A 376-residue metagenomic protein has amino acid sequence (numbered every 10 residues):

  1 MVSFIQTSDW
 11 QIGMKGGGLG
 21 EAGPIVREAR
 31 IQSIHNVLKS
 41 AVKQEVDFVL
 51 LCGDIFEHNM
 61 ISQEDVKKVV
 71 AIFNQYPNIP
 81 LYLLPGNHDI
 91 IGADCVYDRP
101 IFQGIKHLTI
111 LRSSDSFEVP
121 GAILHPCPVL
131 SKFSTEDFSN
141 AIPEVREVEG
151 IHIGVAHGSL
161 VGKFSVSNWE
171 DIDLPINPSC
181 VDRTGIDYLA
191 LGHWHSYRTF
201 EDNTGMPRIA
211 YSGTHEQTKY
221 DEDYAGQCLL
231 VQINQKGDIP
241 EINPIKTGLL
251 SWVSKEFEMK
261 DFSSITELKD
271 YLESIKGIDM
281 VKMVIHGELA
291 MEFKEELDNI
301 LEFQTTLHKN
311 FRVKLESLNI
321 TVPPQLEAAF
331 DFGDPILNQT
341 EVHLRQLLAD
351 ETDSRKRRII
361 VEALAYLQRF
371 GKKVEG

Functional and structural regions predicted by a protein language model:
M1-K68, G150, S354-V361, R369-G376: N-terminal active-site segment of His-dependent metallophosphoesterases
M1-S3, A29-R30, H35, K43 (+7 more regions): A structural signal for the main folded, soluble domain(s) of proteins
I5, I123-H125, L229, V253: Conserved beta-strand elements of the Class I
Q6, L51, L83, G154 (+1 more regions): Structural beta-sheet core signal
N36-Q44, I72, A141-E144, D270-S274: A generic secondary-structure signal
K43, Q235-G376: Accessory, non-catalytic peripheral segments of nucleic-acid enzymes
F48, N59-A210, T214-K219, Q232: His/Asp/Glu-rich metal-coordinating catalytic cores of metallo-dependent phosphodiesterases/hydrolases acting on
S196, F200-E201, P207-R208, S212-D223 (+1 more regions): Glycine-rich, Lys/Arg-enriched anion-binding loops that position phosphate/diphosphate groups for phosphoryl
